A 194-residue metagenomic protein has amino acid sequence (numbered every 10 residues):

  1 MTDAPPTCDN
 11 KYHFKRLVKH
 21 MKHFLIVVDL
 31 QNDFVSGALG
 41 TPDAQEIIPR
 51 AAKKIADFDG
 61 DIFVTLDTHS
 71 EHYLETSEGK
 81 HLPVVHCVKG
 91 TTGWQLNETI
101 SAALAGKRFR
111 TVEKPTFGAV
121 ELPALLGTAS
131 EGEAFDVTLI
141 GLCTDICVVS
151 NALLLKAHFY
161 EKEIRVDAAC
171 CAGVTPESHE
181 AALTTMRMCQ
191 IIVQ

Functional and structural regions predicted by a protein language model:
C8, H13-E113, G132, R165 (+4 more regions): Active-site acidic carboxylates
K54, V149-F159: Histidine-anchored nucleotide/phosphate-binding helix
I62-F63, D136-I140: Short glycine-rich phosphate-binding loop at a beta-alpha junction
L74-T76, L122-A124, S150-N151, E177-S178: Short, well-ordered secondary-structure micro-motifs
E113-A124: Glycine-rich oxoanion-binding loops at beta->alpha junctions
L122-G132: Short amphipathic alpha-helix with an adjacent loop that forms part of the alpha/beta core around
T138-D145, E161-P176: A short glycine-rich beta-strand->turn/loop micro-motif centered on a GG-aromatic cluster
